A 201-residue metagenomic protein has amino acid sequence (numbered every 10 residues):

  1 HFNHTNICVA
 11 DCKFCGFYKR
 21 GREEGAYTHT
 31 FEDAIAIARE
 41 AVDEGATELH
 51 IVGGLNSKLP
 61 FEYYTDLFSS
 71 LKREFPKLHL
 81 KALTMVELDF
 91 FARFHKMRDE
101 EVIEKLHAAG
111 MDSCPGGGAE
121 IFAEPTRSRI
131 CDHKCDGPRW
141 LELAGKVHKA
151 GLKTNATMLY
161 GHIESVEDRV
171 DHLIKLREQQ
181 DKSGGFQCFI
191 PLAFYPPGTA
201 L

Functional and structural regions predicted by a protein language model:
H1-F2, R22-E23, V52-E62, E124 (+1 more regions): Glycine-rich, proline-tolerant flexible connector loops at the mouths of alpha/beta enzymes
H1-R22, A26-V52, C114: N-terminal pre-triad scaffold of radical SAM enzymes
Y18-E32, E87-R98, R129-H133, E167: Active-site mouth loops of central-metabolism enzymes
A34, Y64, D99, W140 (+1 more regions): Aromatic/hydrophobic pocket-lining residues that form the small-molecule binding cavity in soluble enzyme cores
A34-R39, T47-H50, F90-A92, K96-L106 (+1 more regions): Conserved N-terminal glycine/acidic-rich loop preference
L49-E74, F91-H95, E164-D168: Conserved glycine-rich "GG(E/T)P / GGGxP" loop and the immediately following alpha-helix in the radical SAM core
G53, F75, A108-A119, P138-A200: Conserved C-terminal portion of the radical SAM core fold that forms the substrate/S-adenosylmethionine-binding
L59-M85, L106-A109, K134-K153: Alpha-helix-loop-beta-strand connector modules within alpha/beta enzyme cores
